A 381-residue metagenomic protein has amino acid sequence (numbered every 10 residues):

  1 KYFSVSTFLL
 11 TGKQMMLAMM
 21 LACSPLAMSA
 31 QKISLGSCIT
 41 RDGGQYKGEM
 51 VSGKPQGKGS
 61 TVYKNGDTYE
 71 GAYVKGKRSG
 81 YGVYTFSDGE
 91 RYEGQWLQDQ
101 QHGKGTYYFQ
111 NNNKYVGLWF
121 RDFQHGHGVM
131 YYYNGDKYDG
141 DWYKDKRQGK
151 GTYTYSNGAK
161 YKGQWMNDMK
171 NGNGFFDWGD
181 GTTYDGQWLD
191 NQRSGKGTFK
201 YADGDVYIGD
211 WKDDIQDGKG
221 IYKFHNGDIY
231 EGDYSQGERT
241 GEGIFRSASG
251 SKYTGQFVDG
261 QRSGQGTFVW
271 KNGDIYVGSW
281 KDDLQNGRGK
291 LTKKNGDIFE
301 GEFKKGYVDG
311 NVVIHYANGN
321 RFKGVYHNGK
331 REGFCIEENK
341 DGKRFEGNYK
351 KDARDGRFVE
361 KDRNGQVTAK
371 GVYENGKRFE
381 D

Functional and structural regions predicted by a protein language model:
Y2-M16: Bacterial N-terminal signal peptides that target proteins for export
T7, M19-M20, Y73: A ubiquitous, low-specificity "background" feature that marks scattered single residues across proteins without
M20-M28: Hydrophobic h-region of N-terminal signal peptides that target proteins for export in Gram-negative bacteria
M28-D381: Glycine/tyrosine- and acidic-biased, solvent-exposed loop/turn segments at the edges of beta-strands
